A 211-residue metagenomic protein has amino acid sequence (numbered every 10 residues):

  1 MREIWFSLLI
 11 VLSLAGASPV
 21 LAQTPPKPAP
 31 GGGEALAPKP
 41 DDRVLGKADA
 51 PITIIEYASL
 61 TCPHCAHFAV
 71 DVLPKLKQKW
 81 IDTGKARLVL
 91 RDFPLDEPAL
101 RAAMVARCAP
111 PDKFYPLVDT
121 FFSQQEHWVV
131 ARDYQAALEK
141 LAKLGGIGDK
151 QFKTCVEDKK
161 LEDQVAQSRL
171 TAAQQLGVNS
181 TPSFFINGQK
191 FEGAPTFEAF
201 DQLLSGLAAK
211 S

Functional and structural regions predicted by a protein language model:
R2-L95, A166, Q174, A209-S211: Extracytoplasmic thiol/disulfide redox context detector
R2-W5, A22-P26, S59, K140-S211: C-terminal cap of thioredoxin/glutaredoxin-like
G16, A106-D112, G145, T171-Q175: Short alpha-helical scaffold segments that flank and stabilize functional sites
P40, A136-A137, L170: Alpha-helical scaffolding within the catalytic cores of extracellular/periplasmic polymer-degrading hydrolases
D42, L90-F93, E126, K153 (+1 more regions): Conserved short-loop catalytic and cofactor-binding motifs
L45-A48, E56, C108, V129 (+3 more regions): Short N-terminal micro-motifs specific to bacterial/archaeal maturation and metal-cluster initiation sites
A58-T61, A66-K143: Structural alpha/beta surface segment adjacent to cysteine/selenocysteine redox centers across thiol/disulfide enzymes
